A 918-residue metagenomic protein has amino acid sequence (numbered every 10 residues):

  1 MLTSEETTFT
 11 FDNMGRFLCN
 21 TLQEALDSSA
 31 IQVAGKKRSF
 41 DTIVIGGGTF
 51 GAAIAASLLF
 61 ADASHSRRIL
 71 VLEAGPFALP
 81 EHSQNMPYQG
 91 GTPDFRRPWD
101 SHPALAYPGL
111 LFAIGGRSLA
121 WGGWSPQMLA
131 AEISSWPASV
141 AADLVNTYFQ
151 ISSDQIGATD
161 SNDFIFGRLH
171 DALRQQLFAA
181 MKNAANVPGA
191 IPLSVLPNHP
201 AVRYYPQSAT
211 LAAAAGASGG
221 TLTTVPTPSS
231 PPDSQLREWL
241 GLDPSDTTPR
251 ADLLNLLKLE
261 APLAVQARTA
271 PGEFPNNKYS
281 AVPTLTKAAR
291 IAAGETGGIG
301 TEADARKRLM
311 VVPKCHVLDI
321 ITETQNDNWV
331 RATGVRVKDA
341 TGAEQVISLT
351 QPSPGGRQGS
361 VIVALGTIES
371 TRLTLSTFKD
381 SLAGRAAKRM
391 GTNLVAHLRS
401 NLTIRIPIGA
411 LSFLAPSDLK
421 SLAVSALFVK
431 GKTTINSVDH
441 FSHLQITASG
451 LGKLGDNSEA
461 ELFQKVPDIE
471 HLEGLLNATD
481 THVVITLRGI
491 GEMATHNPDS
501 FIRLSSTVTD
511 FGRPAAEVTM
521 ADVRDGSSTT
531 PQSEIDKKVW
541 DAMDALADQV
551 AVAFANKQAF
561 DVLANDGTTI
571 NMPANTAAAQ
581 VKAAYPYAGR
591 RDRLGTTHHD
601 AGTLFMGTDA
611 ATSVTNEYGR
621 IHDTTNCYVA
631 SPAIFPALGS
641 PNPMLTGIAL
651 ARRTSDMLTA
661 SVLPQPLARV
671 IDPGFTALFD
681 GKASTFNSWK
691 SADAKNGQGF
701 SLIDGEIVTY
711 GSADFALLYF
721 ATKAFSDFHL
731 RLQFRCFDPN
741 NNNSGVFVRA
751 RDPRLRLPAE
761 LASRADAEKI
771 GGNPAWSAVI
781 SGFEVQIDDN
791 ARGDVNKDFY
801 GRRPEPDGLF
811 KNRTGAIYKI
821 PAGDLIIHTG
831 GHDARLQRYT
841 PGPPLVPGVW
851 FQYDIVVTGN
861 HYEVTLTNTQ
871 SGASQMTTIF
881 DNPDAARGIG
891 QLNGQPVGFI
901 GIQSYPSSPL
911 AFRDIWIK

Functional and structural regions predicted by a protein language model:
M1-D41, F60-S66, A660, P664-L667: Extreme N-terminal leader/targeting segments of oxidoreductases
F40-L70: N-terminal Rossmann-like FAD-binding beta1-loop-alpha1 element of flavoenzymes
L59-P87, I320-Q325, R336-A426, S631 (+3 more regions): Glycine-rich loop(s) and the adjacent beta-strand/alpha-helix scaffold that form part
E81-G189, L193, Q207, A494-D510: Redox-cofactor-proximal catalytic regions of oxidoreductases
A142-V317, E323, A332, D561-V562 (+1 more regions): Conserved redox-cofactor binding core of oxidoreductases
V312-P313, L318-D319, A542-P636: A glycine-rich dinucleotide-binding beta-alpha-beta segment and adjacent secondary-structure elements that constitute
R357-A364, S370-H496, D541, A545-A547 (+4 more regions): Mid-to-C-terminal "cap/lid" subdomains and adjacent gly/pro-rich loops that border and regulate access to redox
A668-K918: Carbohydrate-interacting regions of secretory-pathway proteins
